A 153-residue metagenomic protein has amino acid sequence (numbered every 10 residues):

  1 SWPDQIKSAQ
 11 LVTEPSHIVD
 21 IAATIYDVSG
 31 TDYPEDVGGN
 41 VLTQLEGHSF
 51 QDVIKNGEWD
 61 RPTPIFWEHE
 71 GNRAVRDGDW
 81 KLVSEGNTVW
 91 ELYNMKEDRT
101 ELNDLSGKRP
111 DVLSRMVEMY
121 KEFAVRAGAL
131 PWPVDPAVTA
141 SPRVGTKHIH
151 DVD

Functional and structural regions predicted by a protein language model:
S1-W59: Substrate-binding rim/cap in mid-to-C-terminal beta-strand-loop elements of soluble/periplasmic
W2, E68, G86: Active-site proximal loops enriched in glycine and acidic residues that flank catalytic Cys/His/Asp and coordinate
I21, Y26, R76-G78, L82 (+3 more regions): Long, internal low-complexity/basic segments
Y33-E35, R61, L82, P131: Residue-level detector of short coil/turn "hinge" positions at structural boundaries
E46, P62, G78: Short beta-strand or tight-loop elements that sit immediately N-terminal to catalytic metal-binding acidic residues
D60-R61, T88: Carbohydrate-interacting regions of secretory-pathway proteins
P64-F66: WW-domain-binding short linear motifs
